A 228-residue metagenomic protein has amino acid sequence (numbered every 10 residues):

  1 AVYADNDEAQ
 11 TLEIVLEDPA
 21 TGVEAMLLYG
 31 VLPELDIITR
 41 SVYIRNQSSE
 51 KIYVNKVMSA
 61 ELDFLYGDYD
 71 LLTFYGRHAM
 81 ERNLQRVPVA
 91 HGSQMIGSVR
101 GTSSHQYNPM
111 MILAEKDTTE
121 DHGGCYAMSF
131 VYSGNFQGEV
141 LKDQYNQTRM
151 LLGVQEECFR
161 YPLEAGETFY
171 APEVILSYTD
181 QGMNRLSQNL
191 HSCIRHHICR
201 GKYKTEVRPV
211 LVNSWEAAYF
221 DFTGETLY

Functional and structural regions predicted by a protein language model:
A1-L141, E157: Polysaccharide-binding surfaces and accessory modules of carbohydrate-active proteins
V42, G166, V212: Conserved, mostly hydrophobic/aromatic
G124, E167, R208-V210: A generic secondary-structure signal marking the coil-to-beta-strand transition
Q147-E164: Short acidic, Pro/Gly- and aromatic-enriched capping/linker segments at domain boundaries
Y161-D180: Short Pro-Gly-centered flexible turn/kink motifs
S177-N189: Short, Lys/Arg- and Gly-enriched loop/turn segments at beta-strand edges
N189-Y228: An acidic-aromatic substrate-binding cleft motif
